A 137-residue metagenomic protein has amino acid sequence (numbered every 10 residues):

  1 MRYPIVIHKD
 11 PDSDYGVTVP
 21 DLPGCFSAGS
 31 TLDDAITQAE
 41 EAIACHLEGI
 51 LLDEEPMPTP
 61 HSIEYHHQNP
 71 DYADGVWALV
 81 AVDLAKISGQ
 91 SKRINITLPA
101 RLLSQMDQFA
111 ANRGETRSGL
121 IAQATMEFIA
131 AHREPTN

Functional and structural regions predicted by a protein language model:
M1-D14, T18: N-terminal segment of the canonical double-stranded RNA-binding domain
R2, A44-I96, R101-Q108, G119-Q123 (+1 more regions): Short, charged, surface-exposed hinge/linker loops at domain edges that act as mobile lids or interdomain connectors
V17, A35, S91-K92, M126-F128: Acidic/histidine-enriched, beta-strand-rich ligand/metal-binding domains
P20-P23, P99: Short, proline-centered helix/strand-breaking motifs
P23-D33: A short, exposed loop/beta-hairpin motif centered on an aromatic-Gly-Thr core
T31-E48: A short, charged, amphipathic alpha-helix used as a generic interaction element across diverse proteins
